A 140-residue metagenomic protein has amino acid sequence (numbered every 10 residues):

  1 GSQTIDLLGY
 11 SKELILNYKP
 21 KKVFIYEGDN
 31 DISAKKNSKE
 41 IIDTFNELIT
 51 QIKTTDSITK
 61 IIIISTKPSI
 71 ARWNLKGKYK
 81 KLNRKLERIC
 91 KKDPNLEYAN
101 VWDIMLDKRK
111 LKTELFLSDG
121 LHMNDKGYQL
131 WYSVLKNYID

Functional and structural regions predicted by a protein language model:
G1, S65, W102-M105: Residues at the C-termini of beta-strands that transition into short coil/loop
G1-E47, T54, I70-R84: Conserved SGNH/GDSL esterase-like catalytic core that processes O-acyl groups on lipids and polysaccharides
T4, P20, T59, S65-P68 (+3 more regions): Small-side-chain structural scaffolding
I15, I49, K136-I139: Residue-level detector of secondary-structure transition/capping positions
K22-E27, K60-S65, E97-N100, H122: Structural recognition of the beta-strand scaffold that forms the well-ordered cores of secreted hydrolase catalytic
D29-N30, S65-P68, E114: Surface-exposed aromatic
I42-I64, K81, K85-L96: Charged, glycine-enriched surface loops/patches that mediate electrostatic binding to polyanionic ligands
I70-D140: Catalytic His-Asp segment of secreted/periplasmic serine-dependent ester chemistry enzymes
